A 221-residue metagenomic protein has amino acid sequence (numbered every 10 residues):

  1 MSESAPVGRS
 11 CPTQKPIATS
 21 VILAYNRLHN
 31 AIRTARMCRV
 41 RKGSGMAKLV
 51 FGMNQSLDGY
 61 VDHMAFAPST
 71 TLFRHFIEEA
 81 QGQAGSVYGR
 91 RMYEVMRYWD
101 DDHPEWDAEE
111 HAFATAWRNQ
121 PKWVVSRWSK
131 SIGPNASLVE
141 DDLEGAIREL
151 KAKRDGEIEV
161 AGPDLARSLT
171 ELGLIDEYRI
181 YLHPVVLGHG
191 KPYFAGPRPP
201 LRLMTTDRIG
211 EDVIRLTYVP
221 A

Functional and structural regions predicted by a protein language model:
S2-S4, R9-C11, S20: Low-acidity, Ser/Thr- and Arg-rich intrinsically disordered low-complexity segments
I22-A221: Enzymes that bind and transform nitrogen-containing heteroaromatic metabolites
